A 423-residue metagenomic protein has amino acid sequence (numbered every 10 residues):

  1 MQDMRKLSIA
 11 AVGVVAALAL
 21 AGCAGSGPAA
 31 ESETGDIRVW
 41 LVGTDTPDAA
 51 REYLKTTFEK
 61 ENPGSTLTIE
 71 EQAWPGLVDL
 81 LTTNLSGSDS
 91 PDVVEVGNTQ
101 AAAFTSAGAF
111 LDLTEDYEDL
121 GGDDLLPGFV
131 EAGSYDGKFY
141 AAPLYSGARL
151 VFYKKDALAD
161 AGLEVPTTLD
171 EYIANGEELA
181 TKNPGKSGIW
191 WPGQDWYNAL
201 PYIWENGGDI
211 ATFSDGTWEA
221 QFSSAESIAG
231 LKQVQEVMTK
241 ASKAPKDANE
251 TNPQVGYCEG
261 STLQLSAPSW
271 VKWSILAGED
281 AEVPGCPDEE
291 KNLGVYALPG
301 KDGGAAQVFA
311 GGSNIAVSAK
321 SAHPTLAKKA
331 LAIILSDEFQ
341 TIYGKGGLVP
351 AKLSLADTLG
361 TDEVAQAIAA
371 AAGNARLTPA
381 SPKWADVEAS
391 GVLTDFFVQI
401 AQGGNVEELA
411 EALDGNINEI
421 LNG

Functional and structural regions predicted by a protein language model:
Q2-V12, A16, C23-A103, E290 (+4 more regions): Conserved N-terminal structural module of periplasmic/extracytoplasmic solute-binding proteins
P91-D92, G121-A157, S187, P299-G300 (+2 more regions): A structural signal for short loop-to-beta-strand junctions that line the ligand-binding cleft of periplasmic/secreted
N98-A148, Y202, E290-Y296: Hinge/lid segment of periplasmic solute-binding proteins
Y140-P143, R149, I173-A220, E226: Extracytoplasmic/periplasmic solute-binding protein
A159, T181, A372-G423: Conserved C-terminal helix/tail region of periplasmic/extracytoplasmic solute-binding proteins
G176, T217-K246, L298: Glycine-centered hinge/linker elements that transmit conformational signals in sensory and ligand-binding systems
W273, A277-V283, S313-V387: Mature extracytoplasmic/periplasmic domains
D288-A316, A372-R376: Periplasmic-binding protein-like
